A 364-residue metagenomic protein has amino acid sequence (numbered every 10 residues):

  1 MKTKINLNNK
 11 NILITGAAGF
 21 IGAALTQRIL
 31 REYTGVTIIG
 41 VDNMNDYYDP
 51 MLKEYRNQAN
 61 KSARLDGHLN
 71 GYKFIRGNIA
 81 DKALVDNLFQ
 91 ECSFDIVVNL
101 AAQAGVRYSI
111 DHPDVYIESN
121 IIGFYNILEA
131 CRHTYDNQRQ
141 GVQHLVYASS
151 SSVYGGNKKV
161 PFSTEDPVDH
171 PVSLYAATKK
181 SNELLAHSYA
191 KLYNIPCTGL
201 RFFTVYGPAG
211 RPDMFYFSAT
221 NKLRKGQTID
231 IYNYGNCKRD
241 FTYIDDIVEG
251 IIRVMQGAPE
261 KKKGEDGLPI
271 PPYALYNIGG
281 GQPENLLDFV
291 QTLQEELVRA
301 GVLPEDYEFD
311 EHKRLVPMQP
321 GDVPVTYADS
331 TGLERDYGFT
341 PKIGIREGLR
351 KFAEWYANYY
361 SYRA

Functional and structural regions predicted by a protein language model:
M1-I5, N9, R28, N70 (+2 more regions): C-terminal substrate-binding subdomain of Rossmann-fold SDR/epimerase-dehydratase oxidoreductases
M1-V205, T292, Y359-Y362: N-terminal Rossmann-like NAD(P)+-binding domain of SDR-like oxidoreductases, especially those catalyzing
G16, F20, D169, S173 (+6 more regions): Amphipathic alpha-helical recognition patches that constitute DNA-binding helices
A24, N87, Y108-D111, I122 (+4 more regions): Generic recognition of short, well-ordered alpha-helical segments
L84, S93, V115, I122 (+6 more regions): Residue-level recognition of oxygen-bearing side chains
K158, L192, A219, K262-D266: Short beta-strand/turn micro-motifs at beta-sheet edges
V160-P161, P212-T220: A glycine/serine/threonine-rich, flexible loop-to-helix segment that serves as the NAD(P) cofactor-binding "lid"
